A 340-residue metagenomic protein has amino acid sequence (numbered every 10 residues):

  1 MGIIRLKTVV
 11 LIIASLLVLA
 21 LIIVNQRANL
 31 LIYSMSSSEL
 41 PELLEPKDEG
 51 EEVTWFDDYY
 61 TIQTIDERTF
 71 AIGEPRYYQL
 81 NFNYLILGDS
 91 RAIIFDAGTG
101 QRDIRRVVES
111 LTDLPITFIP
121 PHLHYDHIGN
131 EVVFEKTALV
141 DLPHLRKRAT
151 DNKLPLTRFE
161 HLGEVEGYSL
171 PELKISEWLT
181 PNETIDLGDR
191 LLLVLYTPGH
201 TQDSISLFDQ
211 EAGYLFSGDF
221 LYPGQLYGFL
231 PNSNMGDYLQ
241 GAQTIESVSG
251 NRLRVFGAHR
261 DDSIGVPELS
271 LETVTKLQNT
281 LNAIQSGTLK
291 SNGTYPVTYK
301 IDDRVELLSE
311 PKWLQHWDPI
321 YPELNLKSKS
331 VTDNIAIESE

Functional and structural regions predicted by a protein language model:
G2-T54, Q243-E340: Accessory terminal helices/loops
R27-K47, S90-L111, R158-L170: An N-terminal domain-start capping segment
K47-E67, L139-L195, T201, Q210-E211 (+1 more regions): Metallo-beta-lactamase
D58-S110, L207-G218: Conserved beta-strand hairpin/beta-sheet module of binuclear metal-dependent hydrolase folds, prominently
Y78-Q79, Q101, H127, S263-V266: Alpha-helix N-cap/loop-to-helix initiation residues
G88-S90, L111-P115, E131-K136, Q210-A212 (+1 more regions): Short glycine/proline-enriched coil/turn segments at helix->beta-strand junctions
A92, T99, L191-P198, Q202-A283 (+1 more regions): Metallo-beta-lactamase
Q101-D186, T273-A283, G287: Active-site HxH/HxHxD metal-binding segment of metal-dependent hydrolases
